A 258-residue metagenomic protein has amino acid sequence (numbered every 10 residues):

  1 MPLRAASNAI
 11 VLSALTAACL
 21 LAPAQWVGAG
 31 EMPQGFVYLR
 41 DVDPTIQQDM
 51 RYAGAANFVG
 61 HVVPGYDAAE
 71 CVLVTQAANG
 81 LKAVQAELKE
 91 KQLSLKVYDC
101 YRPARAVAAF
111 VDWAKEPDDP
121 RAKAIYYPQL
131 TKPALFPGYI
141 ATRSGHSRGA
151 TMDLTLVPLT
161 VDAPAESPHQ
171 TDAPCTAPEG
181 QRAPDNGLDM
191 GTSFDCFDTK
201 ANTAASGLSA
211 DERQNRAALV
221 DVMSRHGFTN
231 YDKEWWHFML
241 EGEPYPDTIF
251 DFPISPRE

Functional and structural regions predicted by a protein language model:
M1-A14: Bacterial N-terminal signal peptides that target proteins for export
V11-P23: Bacterial N-terminal signal peptides
Q25-C100, A104-I125, Q129-Y231, E243-E258: Extracytoplasmic cell-surface/polysaccharide-interacting catalytic and binding patches
F238: Conserved metal-phosphate-binding beta-hairpin within the catalytic cores of diverse ATP-dependent phosphoryl-transfer
